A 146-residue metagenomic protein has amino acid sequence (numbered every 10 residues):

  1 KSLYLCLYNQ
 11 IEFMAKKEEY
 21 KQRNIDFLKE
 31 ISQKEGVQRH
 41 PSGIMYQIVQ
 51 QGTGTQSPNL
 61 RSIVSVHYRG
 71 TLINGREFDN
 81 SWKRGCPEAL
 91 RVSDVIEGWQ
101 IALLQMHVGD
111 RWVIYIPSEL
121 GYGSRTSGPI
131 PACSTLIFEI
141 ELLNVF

Functional and structural regions predicted by a protein language model:
S2-F146: Cross-family detector of peptidyl-prolyl cis-trans isomerase
